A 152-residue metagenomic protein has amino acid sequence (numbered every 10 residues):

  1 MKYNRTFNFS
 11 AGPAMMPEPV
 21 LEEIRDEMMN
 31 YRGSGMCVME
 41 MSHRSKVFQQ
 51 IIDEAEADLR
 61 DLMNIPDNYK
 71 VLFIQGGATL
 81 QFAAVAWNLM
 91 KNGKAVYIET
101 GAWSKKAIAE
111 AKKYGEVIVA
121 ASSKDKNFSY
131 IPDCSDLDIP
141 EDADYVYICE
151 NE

Functional and structural regions predicted by a protein language model:
M1-K2, N64-P66, L89-M90, L137-E141: Solvent-exposed alpha-helices and their adjacent loops that cap or buttress functional pockets in soluble metabolic
R5-E56: A glycine-/small-polar-enriched, mobile loop at the entrance of the PLP active site in fold-type I
G12, A111, S123-E152: Active-site phosphate-binding strand-loop segment of PLP-dependent enzymes
D26-G33, A57, D61-I65, K113-E116 (+1 more regions): Generic secondary-structure signature for well-ordered alpha-helical cores
M36-Q81, N88, G101-A102, E110: Conserved N-terminal alpha-helix of the aminotransferase class I/II PLP-enzyme fold
M90-K105: Conserved PLP-anchoring active-site segment centered on the Schiff-base-forming lysine
G115-S123: A glycine-rich helix N-cap at a beta->alpha junction
